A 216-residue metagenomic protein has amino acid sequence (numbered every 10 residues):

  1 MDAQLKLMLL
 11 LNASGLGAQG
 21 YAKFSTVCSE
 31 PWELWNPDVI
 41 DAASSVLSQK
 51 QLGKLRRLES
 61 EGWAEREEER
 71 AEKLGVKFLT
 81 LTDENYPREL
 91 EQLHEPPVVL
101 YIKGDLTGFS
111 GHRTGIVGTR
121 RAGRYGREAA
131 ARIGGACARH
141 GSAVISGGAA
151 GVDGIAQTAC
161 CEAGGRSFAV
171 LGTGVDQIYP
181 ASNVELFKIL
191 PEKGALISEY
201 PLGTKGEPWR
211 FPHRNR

Functional and structural regions predicted by a protein language model:
M1-A3, F78-R216: Glycine-biased, small-residue-rich flexible motifs in mid-sequence functional cores and linkers
M1-T82: Short, small/acidic-rich helices and loops at N termini and domain boundaries of DNA replication/processing enzymes
